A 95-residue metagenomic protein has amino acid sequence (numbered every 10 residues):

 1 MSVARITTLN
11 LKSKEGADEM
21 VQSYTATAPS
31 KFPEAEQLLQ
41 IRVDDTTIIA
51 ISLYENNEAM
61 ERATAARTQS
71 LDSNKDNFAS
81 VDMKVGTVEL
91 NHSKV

Functional and structural regions predicted by a protein language model:
M1-Q69, D76-V95: Short S/T/G/P-rich N-terminal loop/turn motif that feeds into the first structured element of a domain
